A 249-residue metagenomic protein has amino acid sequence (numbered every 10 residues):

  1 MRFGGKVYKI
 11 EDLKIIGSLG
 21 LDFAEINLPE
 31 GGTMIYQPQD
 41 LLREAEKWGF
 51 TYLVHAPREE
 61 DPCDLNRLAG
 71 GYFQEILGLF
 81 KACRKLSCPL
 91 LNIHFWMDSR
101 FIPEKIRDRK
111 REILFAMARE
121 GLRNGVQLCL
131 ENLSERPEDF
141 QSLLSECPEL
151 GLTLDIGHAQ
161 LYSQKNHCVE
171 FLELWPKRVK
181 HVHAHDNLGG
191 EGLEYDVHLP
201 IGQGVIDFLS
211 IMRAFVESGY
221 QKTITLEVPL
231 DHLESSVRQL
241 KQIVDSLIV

Functional and structural regions predicted by a protein language model:
M1-G78, R84, V249: N-terminal pre-domain/capping segments
M1-R2, I10-G17, S87, F140-L143 (+2 more regions): Histidine-acidic metal/acid-base catalytic patches
F3-K6, A24-I26, Y52-A56, L91-I93 (+4 more regions): Hydrophobic faces of well-ordered beta-strands that scaffold small-molecule active sites in alpha/beta enzyme cores
L28, R58, S134-E135, H158 (+2 more regions): Short, glycine/acidic-enriched loop or turn micro-motifs at the edges of active sites
G32-I35, L130-S134, G157-V169: Active-site glycine- and acidic-residue-rich loops that bind and position anionic ligands or nucleotide-like cofactors
P38-L41, L68-L77, I106-F115, Q164-E173 (+1 more regions): Charged helix-capping and loop-helix junction motifs
E60-N66, S99-P103, Y162, G190-H198: A short acidic, helix-capping loop that chelates divalent metal ions and anchors anionic groups
L65-G151: Active-site acidic/histidine proton-transfer and metal-coordination neighborhood in alpha/beta enzyme cores
